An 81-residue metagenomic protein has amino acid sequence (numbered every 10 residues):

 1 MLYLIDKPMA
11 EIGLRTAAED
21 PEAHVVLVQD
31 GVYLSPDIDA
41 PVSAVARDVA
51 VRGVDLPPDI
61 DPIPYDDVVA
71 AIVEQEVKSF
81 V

Functional and structural regions predicted by a protein language model:
L4-P8, L27-D30, V45-R47, V81: Structural motif
K7-G31: Histidine-anchored nucleotide/phosphate-binding helix
L14-A17, P36-I38, V54-P57: Short, glycine/acidic-enriched capping/hinge loops at junctions between secondary-structure elements
A17-P21, D37-D39, A70-E74: Flexible, charged surface loops at secondary-structure boundaries
E22-V25, I38-D48, L56-D66: Active-site regions of enzymes building and remodeling cell-envelope glycoconjugates
V32-S35, A50-R52: Short gly/pro/ser/thr-enriched loop/turn and capping motifs at secondary-structure boundaries
D55-V81: C-terminal structural segments of small proteins and small subunits
